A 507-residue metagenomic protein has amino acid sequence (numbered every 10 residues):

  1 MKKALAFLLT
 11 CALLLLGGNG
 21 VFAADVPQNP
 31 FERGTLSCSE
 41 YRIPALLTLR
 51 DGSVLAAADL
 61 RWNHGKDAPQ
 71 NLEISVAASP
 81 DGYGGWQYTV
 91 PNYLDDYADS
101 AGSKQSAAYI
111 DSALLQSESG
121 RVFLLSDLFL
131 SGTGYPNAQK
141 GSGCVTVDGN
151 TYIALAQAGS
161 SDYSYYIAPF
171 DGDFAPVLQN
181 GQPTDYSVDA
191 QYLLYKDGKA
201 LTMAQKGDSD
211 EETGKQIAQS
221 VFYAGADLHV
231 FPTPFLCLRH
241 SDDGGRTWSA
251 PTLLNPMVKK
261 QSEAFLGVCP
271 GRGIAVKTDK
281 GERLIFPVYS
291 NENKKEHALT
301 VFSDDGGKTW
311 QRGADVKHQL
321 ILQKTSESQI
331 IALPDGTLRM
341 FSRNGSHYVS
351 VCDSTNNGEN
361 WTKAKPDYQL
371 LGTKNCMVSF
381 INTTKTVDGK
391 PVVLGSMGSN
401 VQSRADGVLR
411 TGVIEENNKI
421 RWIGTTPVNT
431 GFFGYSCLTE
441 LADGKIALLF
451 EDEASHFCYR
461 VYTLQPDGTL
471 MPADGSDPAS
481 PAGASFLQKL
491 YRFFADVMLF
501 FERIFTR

Functional and structural regions predicted by a protein language model:
M1-A4, L9: Positively charged n-region of N-terminal signal peptides that target proteins for export
M1-K2, G18, Q488: Generic cytosolic/nucleocytoplasmic N-terminal low-complexity/intrinsically disordered segments
A4-L5, V21, T89, A364-K365 (+1 more regions): Residue-level detector of intrinsically disordered/flexible regions characterized by low predicted structural confidence
L15-D25, I504-R507: Sec-dependent signal peptide cleavage junction
A24-P481: Asp-box/BNR beta-propeller blade signature and adjacent active/binding-site loops in extracellular glycan-interacting
S476-R507: C-terminal cell-surface addressing/anchoring modules of secreted/extracellular proteins
